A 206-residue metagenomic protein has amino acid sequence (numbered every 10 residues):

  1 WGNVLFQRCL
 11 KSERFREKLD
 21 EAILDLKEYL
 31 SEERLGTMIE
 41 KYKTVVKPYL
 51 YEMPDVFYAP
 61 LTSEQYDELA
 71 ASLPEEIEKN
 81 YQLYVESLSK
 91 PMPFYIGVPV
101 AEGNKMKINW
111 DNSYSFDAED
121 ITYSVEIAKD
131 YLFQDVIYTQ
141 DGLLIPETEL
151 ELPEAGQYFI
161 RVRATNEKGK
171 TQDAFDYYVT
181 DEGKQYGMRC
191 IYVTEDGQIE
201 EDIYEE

Functional and structural regions predicted by a protein language model:
W1-D120, C190, T194-E205: Middle-to-C-terminal accessory/interaction subdomains
N109-D111, E126, R163: Residue-level recognition of well-ordered beta-strand positions that form the cores of beta-sheet-rich folds across
S113-Q134, T171: Solvent-exposed loop/turn segments flanking beta-strands in beta-repeat/beta-sandwich domains
I137-L144: Short beta-strand segments within Ig-like beta-sandwich modules, predominantly Fibronectin type-III
P146-L150: Short strand-edge motifs at loop-to-beta-strand transitions and within beta-strands of extracellular beta-rich domains
L152-T171: Beta-strand-rich modules
E167-D202: Extracellular fibronectin type III
